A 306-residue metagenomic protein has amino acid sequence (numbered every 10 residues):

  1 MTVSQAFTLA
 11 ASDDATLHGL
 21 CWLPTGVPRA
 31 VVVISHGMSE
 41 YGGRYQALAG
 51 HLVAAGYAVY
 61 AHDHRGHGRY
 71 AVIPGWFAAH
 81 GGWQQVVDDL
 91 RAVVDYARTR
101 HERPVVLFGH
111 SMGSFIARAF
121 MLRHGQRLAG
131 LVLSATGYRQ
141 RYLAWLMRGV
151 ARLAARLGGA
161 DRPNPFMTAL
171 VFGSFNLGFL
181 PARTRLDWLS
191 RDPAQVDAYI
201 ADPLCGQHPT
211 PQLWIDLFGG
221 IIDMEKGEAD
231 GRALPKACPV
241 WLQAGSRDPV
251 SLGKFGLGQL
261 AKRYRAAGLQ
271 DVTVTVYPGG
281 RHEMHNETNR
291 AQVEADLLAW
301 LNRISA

Functional and structural regions predicted by a protein language model:
M1-G26: N-terminal cap/lid segment of alpha/beta-hydrolase-fold proteins
H36-E40, S111, S246-R247: Active-site glycine-rich loops that stabilize anionic/oxyanionic intermediates across multiple enzyme folds
A49-P74: Conserved alpha/beta-hydrolase
V87-R103: Conserved acidic catalytic loop of the alpha/beta-hydrolase fold
F108-G113, A117: Gly/Ala-rich beta-loop-alpha elbow adjacent to hydrolase catalytic centers
A117-L204: Alpha/beta-hydrolase-fold enzymes
L242-A244: Short beta-strand/loop motif that positions the catalytic acidic residue of the alpha/beta-hydrolase fold
R265-A306: Catalytic active-site module of serine/aspartate enzymes centered on a nucleophile-bearing elbow/loop
